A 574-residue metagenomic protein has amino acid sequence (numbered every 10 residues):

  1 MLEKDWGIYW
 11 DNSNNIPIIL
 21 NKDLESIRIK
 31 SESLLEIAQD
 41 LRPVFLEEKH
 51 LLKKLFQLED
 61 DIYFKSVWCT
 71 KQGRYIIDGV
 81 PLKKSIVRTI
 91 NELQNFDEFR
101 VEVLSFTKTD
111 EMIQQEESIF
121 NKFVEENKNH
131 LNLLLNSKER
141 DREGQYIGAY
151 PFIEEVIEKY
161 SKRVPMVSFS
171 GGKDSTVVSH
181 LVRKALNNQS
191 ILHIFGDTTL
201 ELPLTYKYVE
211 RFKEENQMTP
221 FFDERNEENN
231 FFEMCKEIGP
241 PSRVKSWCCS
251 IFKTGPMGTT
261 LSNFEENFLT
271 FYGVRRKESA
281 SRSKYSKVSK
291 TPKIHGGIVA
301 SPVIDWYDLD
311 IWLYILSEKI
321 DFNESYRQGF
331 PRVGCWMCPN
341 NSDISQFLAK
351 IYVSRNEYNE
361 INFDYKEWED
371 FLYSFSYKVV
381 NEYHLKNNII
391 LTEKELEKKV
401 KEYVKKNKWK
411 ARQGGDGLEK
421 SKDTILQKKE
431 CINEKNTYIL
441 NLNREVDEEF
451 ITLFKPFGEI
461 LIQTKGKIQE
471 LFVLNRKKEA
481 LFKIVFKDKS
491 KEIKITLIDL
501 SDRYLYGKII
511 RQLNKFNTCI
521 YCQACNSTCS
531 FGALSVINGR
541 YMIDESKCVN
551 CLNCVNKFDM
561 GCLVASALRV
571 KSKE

Functional and structural regions predicted by a protein language model:
M1-S168, K173-D447, T452-L505, Q512 (+2 more regions): Nucleotide-activated chemistry modules centered on ATP-dependent adenylation/adenylyltransferase
T198, C519, C548: Hydrophobic pocket-lining residues within nucleotide cofactor-binding pockets
R327-F330, S535-K547, C551: Short linker/helix segments within small regulatory modules
P331-F347, C519-C525, C551-C554, F558: Cysteine-cluster motifs in flexible loop/terminal segments that predominantly coordinate metals
C338, Y506-I509, F558-A565: Generic detector of short, aliphatic-rich beta-strand segments that form the cores of beta-sheets in diverse domain
Q512-T518: Acidic, Ser/Thr/Pro/Gly-enriched interdomain connector segments
N517, F531-G532, E545-S546: Short, well-ordered coil/turn residues that connect adjacent beta-strands
A524-R540, N553-V570: Iron-sulfur cluster-binding cysteine motifs and their immediate structural context in ferredoxin-like electron-transfer
